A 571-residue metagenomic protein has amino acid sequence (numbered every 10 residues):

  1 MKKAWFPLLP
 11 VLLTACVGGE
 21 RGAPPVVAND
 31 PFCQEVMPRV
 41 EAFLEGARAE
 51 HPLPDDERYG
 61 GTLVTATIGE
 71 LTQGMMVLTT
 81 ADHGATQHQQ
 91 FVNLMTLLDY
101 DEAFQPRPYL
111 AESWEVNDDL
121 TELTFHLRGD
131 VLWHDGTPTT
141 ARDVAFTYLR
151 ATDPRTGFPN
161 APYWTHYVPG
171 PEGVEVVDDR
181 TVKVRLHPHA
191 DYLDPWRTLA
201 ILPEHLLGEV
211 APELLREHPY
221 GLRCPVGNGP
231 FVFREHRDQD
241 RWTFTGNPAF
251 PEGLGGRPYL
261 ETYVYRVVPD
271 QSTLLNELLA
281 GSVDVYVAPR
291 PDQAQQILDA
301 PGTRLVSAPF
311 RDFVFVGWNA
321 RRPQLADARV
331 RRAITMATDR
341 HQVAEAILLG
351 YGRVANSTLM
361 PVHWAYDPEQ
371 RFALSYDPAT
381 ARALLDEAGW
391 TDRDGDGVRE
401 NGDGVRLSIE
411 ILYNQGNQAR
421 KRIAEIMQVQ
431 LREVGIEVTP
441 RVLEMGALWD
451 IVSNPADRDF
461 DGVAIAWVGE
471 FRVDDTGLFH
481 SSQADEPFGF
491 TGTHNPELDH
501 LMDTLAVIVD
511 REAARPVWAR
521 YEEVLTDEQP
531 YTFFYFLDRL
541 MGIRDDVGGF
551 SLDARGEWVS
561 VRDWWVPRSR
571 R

Functional and structural regions predicted by a protein language model:
G19-E20, A151, G157-N160, V174 (+7 more regions): Extracellular/periplasmic solute-recognition and catalytic clefts
V26-D30, G46-A47, R237, R241 (+6 more regions): Detector for C-terminal structural segments
R39-V40, G46-H51, G61-D118, L149 (+2 more regions): N-terminal lobe/hinge region of extracytoplasmic solute-binding protein
R48-P54, T67-H88, L110, T137 (+5 more regions): A structural "hinge/loop" feature
R58, H126, P162-V210: Surface-exposed binding/hinge segments that line and control ligand-binding clefts or catalytic entry sites
V64, T140-T147, D179-R185, G229-P230 (+7 more regions): Alpha-helical secondary-structure segments
F91, D101-Q105, L199-P258, T262 (+4 more regions): Gly/Pro-rich hinge or "lid" segments in bacterial periplasmic/extracellular proteins
P219-L222, A249-Q296, I423-V429, E437-T439 (+1 more regions): Ligand-site clamp/hinge motif
